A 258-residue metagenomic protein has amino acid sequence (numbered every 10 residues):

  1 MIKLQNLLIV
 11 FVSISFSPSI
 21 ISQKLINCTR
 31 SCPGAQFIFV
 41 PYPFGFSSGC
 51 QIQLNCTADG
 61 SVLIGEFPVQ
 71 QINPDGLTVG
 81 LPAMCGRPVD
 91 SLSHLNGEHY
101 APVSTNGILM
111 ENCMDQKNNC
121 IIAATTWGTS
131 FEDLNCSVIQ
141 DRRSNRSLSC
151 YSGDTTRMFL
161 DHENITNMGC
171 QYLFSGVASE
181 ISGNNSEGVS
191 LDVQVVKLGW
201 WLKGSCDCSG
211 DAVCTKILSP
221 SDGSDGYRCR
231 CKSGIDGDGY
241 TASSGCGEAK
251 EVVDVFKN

Functional and structural regions predicted by a protein language model:
I2-N258: Extracellular/lumenal glycoprotein segments
